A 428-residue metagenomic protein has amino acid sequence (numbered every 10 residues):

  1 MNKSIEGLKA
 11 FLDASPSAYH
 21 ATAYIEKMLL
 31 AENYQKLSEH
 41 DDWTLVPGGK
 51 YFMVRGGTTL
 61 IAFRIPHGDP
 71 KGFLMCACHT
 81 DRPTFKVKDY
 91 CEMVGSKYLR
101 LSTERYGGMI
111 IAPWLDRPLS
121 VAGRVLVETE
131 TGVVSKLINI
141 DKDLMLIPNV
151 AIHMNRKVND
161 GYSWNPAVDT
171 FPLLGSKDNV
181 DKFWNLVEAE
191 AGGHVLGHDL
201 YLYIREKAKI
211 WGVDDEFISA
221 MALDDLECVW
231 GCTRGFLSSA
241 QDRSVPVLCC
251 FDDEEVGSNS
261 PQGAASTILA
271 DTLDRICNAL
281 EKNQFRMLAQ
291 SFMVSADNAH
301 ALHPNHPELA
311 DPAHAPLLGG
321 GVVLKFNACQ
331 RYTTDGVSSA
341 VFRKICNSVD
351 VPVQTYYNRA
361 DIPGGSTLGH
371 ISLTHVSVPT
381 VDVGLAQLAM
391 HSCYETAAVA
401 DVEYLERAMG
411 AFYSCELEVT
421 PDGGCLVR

Functional and structural regions predicted by a protein language model:
M1-R428: N-terminal hydrophobic/helix-forming segments and targeting peptides
